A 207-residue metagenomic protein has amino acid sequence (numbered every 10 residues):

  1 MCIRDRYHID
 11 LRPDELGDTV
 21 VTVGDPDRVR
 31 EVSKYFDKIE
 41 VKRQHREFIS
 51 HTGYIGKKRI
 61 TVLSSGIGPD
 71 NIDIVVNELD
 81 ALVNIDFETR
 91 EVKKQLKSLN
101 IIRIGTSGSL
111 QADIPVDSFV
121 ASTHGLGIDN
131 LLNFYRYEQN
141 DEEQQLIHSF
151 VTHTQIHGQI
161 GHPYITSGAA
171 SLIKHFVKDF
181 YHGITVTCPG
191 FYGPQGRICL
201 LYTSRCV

Functional and structural regions predicted by a protein language model:
M1-D5, Y202-V207: Conserved small/polar residues in nucleotide/adenosyl-binding loops
R4-G161: Metabolite-binding pocket within alpha/beta catalytic cores that recognizes anionic/polar moieties
L146-R205: Active-site rim beta-loop-alpha module in soluble metabolic enzymes
